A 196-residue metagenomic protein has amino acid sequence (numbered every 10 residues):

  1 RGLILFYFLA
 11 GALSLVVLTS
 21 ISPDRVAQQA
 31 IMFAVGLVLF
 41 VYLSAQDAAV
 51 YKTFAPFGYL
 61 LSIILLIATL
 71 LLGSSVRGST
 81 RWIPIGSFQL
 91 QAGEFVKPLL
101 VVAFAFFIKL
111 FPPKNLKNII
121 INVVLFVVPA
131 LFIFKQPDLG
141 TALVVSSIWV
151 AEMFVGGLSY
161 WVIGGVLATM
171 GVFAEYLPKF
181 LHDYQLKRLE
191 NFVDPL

Functional and structural regions predicted by a protein language model:
G2-L196: Hydrophobic alpha-helical transmembrane segments of multi-pass inner membrane proteins, especially in bacterial systems
